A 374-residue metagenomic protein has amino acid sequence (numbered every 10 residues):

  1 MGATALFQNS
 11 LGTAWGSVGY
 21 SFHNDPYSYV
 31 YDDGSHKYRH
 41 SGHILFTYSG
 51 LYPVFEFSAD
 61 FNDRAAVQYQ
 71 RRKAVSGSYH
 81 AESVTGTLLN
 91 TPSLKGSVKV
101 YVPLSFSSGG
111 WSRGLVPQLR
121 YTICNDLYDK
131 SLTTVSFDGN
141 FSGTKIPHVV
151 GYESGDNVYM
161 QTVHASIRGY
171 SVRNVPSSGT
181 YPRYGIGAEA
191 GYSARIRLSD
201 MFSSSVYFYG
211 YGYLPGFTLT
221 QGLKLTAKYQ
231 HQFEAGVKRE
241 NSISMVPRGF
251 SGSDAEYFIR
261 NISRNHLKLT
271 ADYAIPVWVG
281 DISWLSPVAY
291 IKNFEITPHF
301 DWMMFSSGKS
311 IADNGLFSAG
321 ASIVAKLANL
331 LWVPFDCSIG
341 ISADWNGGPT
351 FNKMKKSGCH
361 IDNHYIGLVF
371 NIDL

Functional and structural regions predicted by a protein language model:
M1-T47, Y152-R183: Outer-membrane beta-barrel initiation region
A3-F7, I44-G50, F57-A59, G96-L104 (+9 more regions): Residues on the lipid-exposed face of transmembrane beta-strands in outer-membrane beta-barrel proteins
N9, F22, Y121-N125, S171 (+3 more regions): Short, flexible loop/turn elements at secondary-structure junctions
G12-G16, H40-G42, L51-F57, L94 (+10 more regions): Outer-envelope beta-barrel architecture signal
V18-S131: Outer-membrane beta-barrel channel domains
F22-Y27, S105, A274-I282, K326-A328 (+1 more regions): Short regulatory "switch" loops immediately downstream of catalytic or recognition motifs within protein catalytic
Y31, R64, G86, T134-P298 (+3 more regions): C-terminal outer-membrane beta-barrel translocator/porin domains of Gram-negative envelope proteins and their
A312-L374: C-terminal beta-signal and terminal closure region of outer-membrane beta-barrel proteins
